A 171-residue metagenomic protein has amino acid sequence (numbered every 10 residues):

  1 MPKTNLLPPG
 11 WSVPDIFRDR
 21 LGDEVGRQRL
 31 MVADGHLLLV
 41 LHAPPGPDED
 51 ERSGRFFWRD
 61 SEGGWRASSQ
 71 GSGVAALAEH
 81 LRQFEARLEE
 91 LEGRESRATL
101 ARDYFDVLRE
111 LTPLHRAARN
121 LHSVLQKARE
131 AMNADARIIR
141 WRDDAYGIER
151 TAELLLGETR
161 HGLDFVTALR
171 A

Functional and structural regions predicted by a protein language model:
M1-P2, L155: N-terminal soluble segments of membrane proteins
T4-Q126: Extended alpha-helical interaction modules
D103-A171: Membrane-associated alpha-helical segments
